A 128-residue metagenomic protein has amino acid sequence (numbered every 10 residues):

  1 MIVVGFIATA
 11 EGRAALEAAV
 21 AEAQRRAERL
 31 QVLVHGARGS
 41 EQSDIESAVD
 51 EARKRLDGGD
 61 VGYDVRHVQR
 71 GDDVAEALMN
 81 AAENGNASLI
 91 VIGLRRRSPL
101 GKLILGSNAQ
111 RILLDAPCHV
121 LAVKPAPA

Functional and structural regions predicted by a protein language model:
M1-E51, R55-D64: Small/aliphatic-rich secondary-structure junction motif
A21-Q24, E83, L114: Solvent-exposed polar/charged
V34-G36, G93-R95, K124-P125: Short secondary-structure boundary segments
G58-I90, A128: Structural beta-alpha unit
I92-D115: Glycine-rich, Arg-bearing micro-motifs that act as flexible, cationic patches
C118-A128: Short, flexible loop segments at boundaries between secondary-structure elements
